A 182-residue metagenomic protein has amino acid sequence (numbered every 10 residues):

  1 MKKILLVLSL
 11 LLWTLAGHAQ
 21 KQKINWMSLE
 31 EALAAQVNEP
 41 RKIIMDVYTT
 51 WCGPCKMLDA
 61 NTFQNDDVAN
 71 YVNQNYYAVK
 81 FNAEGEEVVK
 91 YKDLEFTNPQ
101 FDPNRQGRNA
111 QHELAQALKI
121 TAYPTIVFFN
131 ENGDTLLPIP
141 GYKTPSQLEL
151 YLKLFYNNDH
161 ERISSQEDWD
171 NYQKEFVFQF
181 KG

Functional and structural regions predicted by a protein language model:
M1-Q22: Bacterial Sec-dependent N-terminal signal peptides
K21-I24, K119, L136-G182: Non-globular targeting/processing and membrane-anchoring segments
I24-K42, V72: A short beta-strand-turn-helix
E39-G53, A78: Short active-site neighborhood of thiol/selenol oxidoreductases, capturing the structured segment around
K42, T97-N104, H112-V127: Structural micro-motif
C55-N73: Typically the conserved alpha-helix immediately C-terminal to a functionally engaged Cys/Sec in thioredoxin-like
Y71-Y91: Structural microenvironment flanking redox-active thiols in thiol-disulfide oxidoreductases
A78, L114, A122-I139: A short, hydrophobic beta-strand/beta-hairpin element that forms part of a small beta-sheet core
